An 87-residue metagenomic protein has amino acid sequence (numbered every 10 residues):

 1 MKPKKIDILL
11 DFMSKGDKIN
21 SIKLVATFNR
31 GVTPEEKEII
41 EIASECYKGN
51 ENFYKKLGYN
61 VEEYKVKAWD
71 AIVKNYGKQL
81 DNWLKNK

Functional and structural regions predicted by a protein language model:
K2-S14, I19-K87: C-terminal-biased regions
